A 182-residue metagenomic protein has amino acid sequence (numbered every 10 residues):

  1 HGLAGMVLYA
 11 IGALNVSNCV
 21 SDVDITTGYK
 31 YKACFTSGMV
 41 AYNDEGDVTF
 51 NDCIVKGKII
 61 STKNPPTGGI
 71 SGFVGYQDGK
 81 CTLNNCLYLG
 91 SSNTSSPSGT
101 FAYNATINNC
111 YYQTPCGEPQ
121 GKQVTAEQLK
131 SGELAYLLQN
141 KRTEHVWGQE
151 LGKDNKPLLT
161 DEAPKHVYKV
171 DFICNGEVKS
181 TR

Functional and structural regions predicted by a protein language model:
H1-I173: Predominantly extracellular beta-rich ligand-binding scaffolds that present long acidic/polar faces for carbohydrate
V170-R182: Extracellular modular ligand-binding repeats in secreted and cell-surface proteins
